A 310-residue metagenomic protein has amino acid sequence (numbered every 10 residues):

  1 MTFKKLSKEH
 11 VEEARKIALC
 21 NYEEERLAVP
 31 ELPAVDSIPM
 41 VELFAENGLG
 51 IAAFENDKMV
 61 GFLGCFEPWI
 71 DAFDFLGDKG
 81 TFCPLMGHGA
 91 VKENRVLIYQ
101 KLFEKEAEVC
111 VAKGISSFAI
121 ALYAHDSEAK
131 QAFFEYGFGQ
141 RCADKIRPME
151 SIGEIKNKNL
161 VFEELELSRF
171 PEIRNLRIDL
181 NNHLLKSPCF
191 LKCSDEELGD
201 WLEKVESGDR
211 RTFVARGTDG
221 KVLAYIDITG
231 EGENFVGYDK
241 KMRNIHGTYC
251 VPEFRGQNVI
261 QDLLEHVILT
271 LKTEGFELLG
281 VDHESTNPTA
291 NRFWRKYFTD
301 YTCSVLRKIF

Functional and structural regions predicted by a protein language model:
M1-K16, E25-V29, V161-L176, N181: A short beta-loop-alpha structural element at the N-terminal edge of CoA-dependent acyl/N-acetyltransferase catalytic
N21-R26, P30-K101, T218, V222-T248: Conserved donor-binding loop and adjoining core beta-sheet/short helix segment in diverse acyl/aminoacyl transferases
M86-N159, F298-F310: Acyl-donor-binding surface of acyltransferase catalytic domains
E93-E108, C250, G256-L269, T273: Conserved acetyl-CoA-binding loop-helix of GNAT-fold acetyltransferases
F118-A121, I245, L279-H283: Conserved hydrophobic beta-strand within the GNAT/NAT acetyltransferase core sheet that lines the active-site cleft
N159-R243: Flexible, substrate/cofactor-facing loop regions flanked by secondary structure within enzyme catalytic domains
G256, L263-F310: Short hairpin/turn module used for nucleic-acid contact or packing/dimerization
